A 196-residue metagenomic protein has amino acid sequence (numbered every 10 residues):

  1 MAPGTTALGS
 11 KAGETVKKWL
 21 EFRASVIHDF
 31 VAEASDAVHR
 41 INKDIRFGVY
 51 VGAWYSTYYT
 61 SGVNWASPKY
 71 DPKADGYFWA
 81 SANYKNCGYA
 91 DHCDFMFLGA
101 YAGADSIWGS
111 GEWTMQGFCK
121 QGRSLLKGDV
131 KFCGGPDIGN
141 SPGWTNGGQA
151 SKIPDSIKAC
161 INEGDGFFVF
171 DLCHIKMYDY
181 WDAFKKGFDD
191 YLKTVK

Functional and structural regions predicted by a protein language model:
M1-H92, Y101-A102: Polysaccharide-binding and catalytic clefts of secreted carbohydrate-active enzymes
W79-K196: Substrate-binding cleft of secreted/luminal carbohydrate-active enzymes
